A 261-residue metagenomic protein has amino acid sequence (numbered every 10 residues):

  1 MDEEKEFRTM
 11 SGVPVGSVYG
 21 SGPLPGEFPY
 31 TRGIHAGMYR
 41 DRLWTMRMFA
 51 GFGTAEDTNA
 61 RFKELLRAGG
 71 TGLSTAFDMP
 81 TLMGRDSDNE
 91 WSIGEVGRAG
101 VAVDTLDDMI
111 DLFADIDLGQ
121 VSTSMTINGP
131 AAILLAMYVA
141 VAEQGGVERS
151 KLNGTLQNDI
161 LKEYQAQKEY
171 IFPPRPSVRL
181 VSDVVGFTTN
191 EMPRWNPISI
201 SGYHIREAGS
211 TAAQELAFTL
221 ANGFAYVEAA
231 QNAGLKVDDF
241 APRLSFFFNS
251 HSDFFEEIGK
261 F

Functional and structural regions predicted by a protein language model:
M1-E257: Catalytic alpha/beta active-site cores
